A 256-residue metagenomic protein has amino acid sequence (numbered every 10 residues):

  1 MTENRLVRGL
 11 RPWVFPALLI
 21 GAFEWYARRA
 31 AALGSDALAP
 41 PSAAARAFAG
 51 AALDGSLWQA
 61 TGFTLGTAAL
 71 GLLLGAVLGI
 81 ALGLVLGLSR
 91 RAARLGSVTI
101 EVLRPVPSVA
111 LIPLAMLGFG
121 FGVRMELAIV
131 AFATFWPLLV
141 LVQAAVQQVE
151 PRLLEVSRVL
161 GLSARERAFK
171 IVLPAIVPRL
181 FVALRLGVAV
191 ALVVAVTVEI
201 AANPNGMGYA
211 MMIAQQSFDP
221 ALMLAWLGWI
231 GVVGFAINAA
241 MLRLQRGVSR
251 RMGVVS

Functional and structural regions predicted by a protein language model:
M1-A27: N-terminal signal-anchor/first transmembrane alpha helix
R29-L73, I213: Periplasmic/extracellular loop-to-transmembrane helix junction in inner-membrane transport proteins
Q59-T67, L117-L138, F181, L222-L227: Loop-to-helix entry region at the N-terminal start of transmembrane alpha-helices in multi-pass membrane transporters
A81-M116, V130, V140-Q147, E155 (+1 more regions): Cytoplasmic-entry segments and transmembrane alpha-helices of multi-pass inner-membrane transporters
A128, F132, A164-V198, A225 (+3 more regions): Transmembrane alpha-helices
L141-L186, M207, M211: Short cytoplasmic-facing helical segments at TM-TM junctions of multi-pass membrane proteins
G208-Q245: Hydrophobic alpha-helical transmembrane segments of polytopic membrane proteins
Q245-S256: Short cytosolic juxtamembrane segments of multi-pass membrane proteins
